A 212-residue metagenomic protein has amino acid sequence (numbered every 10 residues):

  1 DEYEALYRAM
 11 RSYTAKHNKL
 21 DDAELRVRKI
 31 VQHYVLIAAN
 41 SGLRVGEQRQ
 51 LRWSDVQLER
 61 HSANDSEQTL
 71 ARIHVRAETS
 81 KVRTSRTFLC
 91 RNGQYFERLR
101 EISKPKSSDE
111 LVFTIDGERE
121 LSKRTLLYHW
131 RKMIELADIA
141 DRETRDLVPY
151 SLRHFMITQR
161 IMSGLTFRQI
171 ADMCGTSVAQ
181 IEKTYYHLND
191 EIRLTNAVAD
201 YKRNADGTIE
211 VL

Functional and structural regions predicted by a protein language model:
D1-V45, R49: Basic, Lys/Arg- and aromatic-enriched nucleic-acid-binding interface segment
S12, R60-H61, K104-S107, I115-E118 (+2 more regions): C-terminal secondary-structure termini that scaffold catalytic or DNA-interacting sites
Y13, H17-L25, G46, E59-Q94 (+1 more regions): Basic, Lys/Arg-rich DNA-contacting stretches centered on the C-terminal catalytic core of tyrosine recombinase systems
Y13-R28, S41, K104-L111, E118-R119 (+2 more regions): Short, basic (Lys/Arg/His-rich) helix/loop patches that form interaction surfaces in the mid-to-C-terminal regions
G46, R124, A179: Key DNA-contact positions within bacterial/archaeal DNA-binding proteins
D55-S62, L165-T184: Short, polar N-cap/turn motifs at the start of nucleic acid-interacting alpha helices
Q68-L70, A77-K81, C174-A199: Catalytic-site neighborhood detector that most strongly recognizes the C-terminal catalytic loop/helix of tyrosine
H74, T79-R100, D109-K132: C-terminal catalytic core of Y-nucleophile DNA break-rejoin enzymes
